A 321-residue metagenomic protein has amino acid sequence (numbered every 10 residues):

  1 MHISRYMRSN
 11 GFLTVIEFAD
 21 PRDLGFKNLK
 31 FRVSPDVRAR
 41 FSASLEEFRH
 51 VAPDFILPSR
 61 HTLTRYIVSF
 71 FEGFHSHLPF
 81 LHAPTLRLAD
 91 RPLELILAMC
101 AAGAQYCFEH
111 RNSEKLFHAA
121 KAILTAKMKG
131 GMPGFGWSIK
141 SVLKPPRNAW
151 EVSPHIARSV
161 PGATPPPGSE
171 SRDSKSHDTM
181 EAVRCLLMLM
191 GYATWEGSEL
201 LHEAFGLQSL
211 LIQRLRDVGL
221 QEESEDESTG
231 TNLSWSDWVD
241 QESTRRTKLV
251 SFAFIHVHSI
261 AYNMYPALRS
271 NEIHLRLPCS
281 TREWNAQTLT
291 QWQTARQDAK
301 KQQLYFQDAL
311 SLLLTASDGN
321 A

Functional and structural regions predicted by a protein language model:
M1-T85, A89-P92, A122-P166, S171-S174 (+3 more regions): Intrinsically disordered, low-complexity activation-like regions
T64-V68, L93-C100, E114-F117: Short amphipathic alpha-helical segments
E94-E109, M188, W195: Non-membrane alpha-helical segments in proteins
G103, C107-A120, L124: Carboxylate/His-rich catalytic cores and anion/metal-binding grooves
M180-E181: Alpha-helical solenoid repeats of the armadillo/HEAT superfamily in eukaryotic scaffolding/adaptor proteins
